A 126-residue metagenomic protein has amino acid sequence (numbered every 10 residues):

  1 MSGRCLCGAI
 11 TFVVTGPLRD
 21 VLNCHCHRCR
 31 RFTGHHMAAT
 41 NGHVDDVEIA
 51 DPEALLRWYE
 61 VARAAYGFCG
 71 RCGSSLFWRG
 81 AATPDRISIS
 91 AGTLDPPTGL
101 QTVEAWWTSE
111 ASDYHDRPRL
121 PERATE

Functional and structural regions predicted by a protein language model:
M1-E126: A short Gly-Trp-Pro
